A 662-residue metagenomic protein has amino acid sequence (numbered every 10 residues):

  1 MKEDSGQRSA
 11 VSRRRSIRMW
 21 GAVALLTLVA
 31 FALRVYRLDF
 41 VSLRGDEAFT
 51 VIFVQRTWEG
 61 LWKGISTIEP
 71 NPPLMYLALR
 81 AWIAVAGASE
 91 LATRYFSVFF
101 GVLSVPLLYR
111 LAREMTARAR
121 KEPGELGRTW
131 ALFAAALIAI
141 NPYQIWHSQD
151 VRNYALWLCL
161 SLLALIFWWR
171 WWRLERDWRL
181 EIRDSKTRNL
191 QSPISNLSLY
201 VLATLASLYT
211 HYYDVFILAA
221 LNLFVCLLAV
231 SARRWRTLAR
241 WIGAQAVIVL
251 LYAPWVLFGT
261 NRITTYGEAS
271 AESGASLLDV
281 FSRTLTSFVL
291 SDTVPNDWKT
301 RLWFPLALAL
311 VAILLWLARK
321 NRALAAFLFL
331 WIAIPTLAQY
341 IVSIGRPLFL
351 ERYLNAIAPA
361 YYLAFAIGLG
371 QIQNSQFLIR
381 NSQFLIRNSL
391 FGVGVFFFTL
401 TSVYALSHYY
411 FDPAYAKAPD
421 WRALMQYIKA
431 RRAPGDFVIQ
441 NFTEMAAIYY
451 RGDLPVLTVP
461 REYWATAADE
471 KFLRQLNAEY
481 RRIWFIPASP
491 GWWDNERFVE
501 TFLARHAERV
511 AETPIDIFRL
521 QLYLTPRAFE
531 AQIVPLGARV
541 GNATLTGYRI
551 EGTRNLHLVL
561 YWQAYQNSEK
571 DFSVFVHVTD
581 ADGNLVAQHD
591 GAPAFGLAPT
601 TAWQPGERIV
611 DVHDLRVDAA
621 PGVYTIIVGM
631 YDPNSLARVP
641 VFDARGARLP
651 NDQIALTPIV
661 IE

Functional and structural regions predicted by a protein language model:
M1-G6, R13, N374-S375, Q426-G435 (+2 more regions): C-terminal luminal/periplasmic domains and tails of membrane-associated envelope-modifying transferases
D4-R13, R176-N196, N374-L390: Arg/Gly-rich low-complexity intrinsically disordered repeat tracts
M19-A119, G127-E175, I194-N374, N388-Q532: Terminal, non-globular segments
L28, R113, A117, W130 (+5 more regions): N-terminal compositionally biased, intrinsically disordered segments and leader/signal-like regions
I52, A164, S185-K186, Y266 (+2 more regions): Residue-level recognition of conserved structural "scaffold" positions that shape functional pockets and channels
